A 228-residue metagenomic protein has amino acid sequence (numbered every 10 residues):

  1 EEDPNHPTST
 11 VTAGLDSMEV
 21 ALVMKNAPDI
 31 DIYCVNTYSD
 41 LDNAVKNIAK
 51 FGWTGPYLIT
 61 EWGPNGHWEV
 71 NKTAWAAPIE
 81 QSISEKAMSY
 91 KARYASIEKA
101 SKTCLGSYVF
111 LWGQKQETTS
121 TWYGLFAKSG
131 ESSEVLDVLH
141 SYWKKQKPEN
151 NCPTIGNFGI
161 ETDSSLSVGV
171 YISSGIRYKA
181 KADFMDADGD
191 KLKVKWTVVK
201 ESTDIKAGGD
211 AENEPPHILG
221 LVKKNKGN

Functional and structural regions predicted by a protein language model:
E1, T8, D188, H217 (+1 more regions): Long hydrophobic alpha-helices with heptad-repeat/coiled-coil character
E1-W68, A100-V109, E117-S120: Active-site region of glycoside hydrolase catalytic domains
A21-L22, L139, I155, V222: Generic hydrophobic, helix-prone segments enriched in Leu/Val/Ile
A49-G209: Substrate-binding clefts and catalytic carboxylate motifs of secreted carbohydrate-active enzymes
V198-N228: Surface-exposed, flexible coil segments in extracellular/virion-facing regions
